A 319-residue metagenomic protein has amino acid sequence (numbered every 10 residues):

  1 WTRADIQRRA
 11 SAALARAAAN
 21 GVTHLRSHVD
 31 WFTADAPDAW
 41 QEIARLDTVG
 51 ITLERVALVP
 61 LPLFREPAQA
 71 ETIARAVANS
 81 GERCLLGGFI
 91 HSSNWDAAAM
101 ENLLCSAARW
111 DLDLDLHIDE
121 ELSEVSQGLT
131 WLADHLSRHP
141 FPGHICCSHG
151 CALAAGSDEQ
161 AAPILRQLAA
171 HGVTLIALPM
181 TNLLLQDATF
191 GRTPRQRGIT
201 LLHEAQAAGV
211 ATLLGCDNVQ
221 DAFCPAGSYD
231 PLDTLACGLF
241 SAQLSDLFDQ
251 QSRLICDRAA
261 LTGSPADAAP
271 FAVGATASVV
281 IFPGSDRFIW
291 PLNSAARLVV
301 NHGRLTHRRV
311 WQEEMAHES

Functional and structural regions predicted by a protein language model:
W1-H28, A34-T48, T72-A78: Alpha-helical scaffold segments that flank or form the walls of functional sites
A10, L14, W40-A44, E71-A74 (+5 more regions): Generic structural signal for well-ordered alpha-helices, preferentially at hydrophobic/aromatic core positions
G21, L86, H117, C147 (+5 more regions): Divalent metal-coordination and catalytic microenvironments
T23-H24, C84, A211: Short acidic/polar active-site loop segments enriched in Thr and Asp
P37-R55, D111-L116, A205: Alpha-helix-loop-beta-strand connector modules within alpha/beta enzyme cores
E54, L58-P67, A78-R197: Active-site core of metal-dependent hydrolases
D134-H144, Q196-F282: His/Asp/Glu-enriched, well-ordered alpha-helical/loop segment that forms or immediately abuts the divalent-metal
R253-I255, F271-S319: C-terminal cap of metal-dependent C-N hydrolases
